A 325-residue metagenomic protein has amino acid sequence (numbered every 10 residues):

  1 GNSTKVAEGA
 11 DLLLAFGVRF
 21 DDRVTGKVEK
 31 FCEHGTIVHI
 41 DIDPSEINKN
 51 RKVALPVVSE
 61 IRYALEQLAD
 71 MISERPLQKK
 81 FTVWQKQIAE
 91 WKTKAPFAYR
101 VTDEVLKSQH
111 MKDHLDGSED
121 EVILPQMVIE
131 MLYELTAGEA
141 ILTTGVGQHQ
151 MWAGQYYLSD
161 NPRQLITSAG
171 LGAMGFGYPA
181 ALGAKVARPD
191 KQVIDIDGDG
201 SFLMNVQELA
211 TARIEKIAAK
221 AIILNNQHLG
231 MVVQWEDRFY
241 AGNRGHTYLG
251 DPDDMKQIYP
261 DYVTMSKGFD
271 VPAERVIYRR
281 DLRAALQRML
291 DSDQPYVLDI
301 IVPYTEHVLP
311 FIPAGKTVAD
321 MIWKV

Functional and structural regions predicted by a protein language model:
G1-K92, L286: Glycine-rich, acidic loop regions that bind phosphate or pyrophosphate groups
S3-A7, N48-N50, P56-V58, R62-L68 (+1 more regions): Thiamine diphosphate
L12, I141, Q192-I194: Structural motif
R19, G147, P303: Active-site beta-loop-alpha junctions enriched in small/polar residues
C32-E33, A137, R188, D291: Short conserved AdoMet
Q85-A95, P303-H307, A314: A short, charged, Gly/Pro-tolerant segment at domain boundaries
A89-P179, A184-K185: Active-site diphosphate/adenylate-binding microenvironment
